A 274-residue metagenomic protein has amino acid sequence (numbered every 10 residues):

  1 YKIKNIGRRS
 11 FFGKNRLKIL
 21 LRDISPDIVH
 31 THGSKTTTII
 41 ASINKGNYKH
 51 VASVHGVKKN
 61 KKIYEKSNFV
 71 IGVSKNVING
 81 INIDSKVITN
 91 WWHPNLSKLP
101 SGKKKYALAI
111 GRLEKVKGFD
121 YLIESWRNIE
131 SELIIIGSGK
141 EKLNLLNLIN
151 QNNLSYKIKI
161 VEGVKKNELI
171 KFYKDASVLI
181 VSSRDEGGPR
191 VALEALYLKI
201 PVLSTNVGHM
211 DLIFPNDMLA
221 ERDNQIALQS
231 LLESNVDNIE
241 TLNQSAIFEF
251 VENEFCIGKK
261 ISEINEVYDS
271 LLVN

Functional and structural regions predicted by a protein language model:
S10, T31-T37, V54: Short His-centered aromatic/hydrophobic patch
L21, G163-V164, K171-A176: Short alpha-helical donor nucleotide-sugar binding micro-motif in glycosyltransferases
K66-K98: Donor nucleotide-sugar binding/catalytic pocket of nucleotide-sugar-dependent glycosyltransferases
K98-K117, I123-E130, I134: Conserved donor-binding/catalytic core segment of Leloir-type glycosyltransferases
L146-V164: Nucleotide-activated donor-binding/catalytic signature segment of Leloir-type glycosyltransferases, i.e., the conserved
R184: Aromatic "clamp/platform" in nucleotide-sugar-dependent glycosyltransferases that forms part of the donor/acceptor
P201-S204: Short hydrophobic beta-strand element within catalytic cores of glycosyltransferases and related nucleotide-activated
P215-I226, E233-I239: Conserved acidic donor-binding segment of nucleotide-sugar-dependent glycosyltransferases
